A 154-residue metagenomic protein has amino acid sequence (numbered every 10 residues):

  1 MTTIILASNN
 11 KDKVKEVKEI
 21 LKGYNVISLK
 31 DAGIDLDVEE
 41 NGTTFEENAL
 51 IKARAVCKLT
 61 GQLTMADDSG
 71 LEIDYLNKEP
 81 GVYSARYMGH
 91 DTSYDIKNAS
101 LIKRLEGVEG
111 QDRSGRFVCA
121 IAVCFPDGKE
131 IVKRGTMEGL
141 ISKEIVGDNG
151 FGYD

Functional and structural regions predicted by a protein language model:
T2-I5, K11-Y153: Anionic-ligand binding patches
